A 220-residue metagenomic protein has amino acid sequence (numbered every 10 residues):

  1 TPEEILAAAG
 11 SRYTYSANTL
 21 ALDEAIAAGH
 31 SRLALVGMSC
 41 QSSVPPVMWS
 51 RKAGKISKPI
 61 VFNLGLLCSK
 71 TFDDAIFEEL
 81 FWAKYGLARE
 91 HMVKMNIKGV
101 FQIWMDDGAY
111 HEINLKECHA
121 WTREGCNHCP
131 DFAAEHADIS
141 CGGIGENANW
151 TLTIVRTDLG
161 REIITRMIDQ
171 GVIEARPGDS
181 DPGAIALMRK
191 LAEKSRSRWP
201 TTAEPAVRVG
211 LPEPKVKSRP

Functional and structural regions predicted by a protein language model:
T1-P220: Iron-sulfur-associated redox domains of electron-transfer enzymes in respiratory and anaerobic energy metabolism
